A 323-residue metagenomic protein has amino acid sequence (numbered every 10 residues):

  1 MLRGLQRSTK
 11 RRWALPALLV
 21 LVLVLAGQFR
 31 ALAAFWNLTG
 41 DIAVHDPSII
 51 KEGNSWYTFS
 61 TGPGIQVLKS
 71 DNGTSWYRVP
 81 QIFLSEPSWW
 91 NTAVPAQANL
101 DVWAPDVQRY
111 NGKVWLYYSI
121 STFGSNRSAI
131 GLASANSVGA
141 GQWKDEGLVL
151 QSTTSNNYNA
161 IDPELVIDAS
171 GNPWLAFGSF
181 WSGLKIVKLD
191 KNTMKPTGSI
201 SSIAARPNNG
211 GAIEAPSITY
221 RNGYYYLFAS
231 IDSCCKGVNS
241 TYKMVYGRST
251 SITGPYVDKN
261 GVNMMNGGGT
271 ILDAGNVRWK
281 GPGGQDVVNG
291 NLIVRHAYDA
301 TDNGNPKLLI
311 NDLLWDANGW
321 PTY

Functional and structural regions predicted by a protein language model:
M1-T9: N-terminal secretory signal peptides that target proteins for export/translocation
P16-A26: Bacterial N-terminal signal peptides
L32-Y323: Carbohydrate-active catalytic/glycan-binding domains of CAZyme proteins, especially the secreted or lumenal ectodomains
